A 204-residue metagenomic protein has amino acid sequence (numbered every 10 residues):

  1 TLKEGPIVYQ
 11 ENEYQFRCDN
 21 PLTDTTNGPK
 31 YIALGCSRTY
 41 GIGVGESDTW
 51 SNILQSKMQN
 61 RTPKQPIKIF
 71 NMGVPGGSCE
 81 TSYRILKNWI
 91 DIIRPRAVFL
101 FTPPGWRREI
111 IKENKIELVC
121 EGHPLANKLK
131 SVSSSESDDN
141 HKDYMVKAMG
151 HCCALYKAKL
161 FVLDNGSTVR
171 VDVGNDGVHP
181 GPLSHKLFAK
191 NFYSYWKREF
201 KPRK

Functional and structural regions predicted by a protein language model:
T1-I32, I92-R96, F101-E136, K142 (+5 more regions): N-terminal secretory targeting modules
Q10-P75, E80, N88: Serine-esterase "nucleophile elbow" of acetyl-processing enzymes
G41, E136-S137: Short, contiguous strand/loop micro-motifs
W50, I85, M145-M149: A general structural detector for well-ordered alpha-helical segments in enzyme core domains, enriched
N52, Y83, K186-K190: Short, hydrophobic alpha-helix immediately C-terminal to the catalytic nucleophile
Q59-P66, H151-F161: Structural alpha-beta junctions
Y83-R94: Short, well-structured alpha-helical segments in soluble
